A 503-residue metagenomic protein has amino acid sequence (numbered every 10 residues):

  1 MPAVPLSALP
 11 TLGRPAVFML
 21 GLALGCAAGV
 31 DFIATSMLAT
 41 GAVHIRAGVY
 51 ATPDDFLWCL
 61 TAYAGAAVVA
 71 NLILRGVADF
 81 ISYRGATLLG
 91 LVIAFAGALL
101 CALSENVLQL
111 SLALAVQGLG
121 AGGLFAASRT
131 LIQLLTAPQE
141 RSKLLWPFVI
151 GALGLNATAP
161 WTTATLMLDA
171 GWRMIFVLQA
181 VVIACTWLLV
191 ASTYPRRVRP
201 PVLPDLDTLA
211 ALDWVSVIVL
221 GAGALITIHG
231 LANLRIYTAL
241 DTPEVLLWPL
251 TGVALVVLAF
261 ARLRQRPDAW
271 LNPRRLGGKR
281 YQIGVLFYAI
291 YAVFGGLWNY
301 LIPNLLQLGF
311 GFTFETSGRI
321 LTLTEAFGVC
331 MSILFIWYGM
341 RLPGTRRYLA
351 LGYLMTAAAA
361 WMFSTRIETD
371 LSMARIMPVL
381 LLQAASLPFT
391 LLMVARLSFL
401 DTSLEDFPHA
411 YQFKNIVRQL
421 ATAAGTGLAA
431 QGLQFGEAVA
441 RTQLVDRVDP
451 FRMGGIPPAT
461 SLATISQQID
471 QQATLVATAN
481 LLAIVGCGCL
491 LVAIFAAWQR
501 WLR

Functional and structural regions predicted by a protein language model:
P2, F413-W501: Hydrophobic transmembrane architecture of multi-pass small-molecule transporters
V17-I33, L38-T40, P53, C59-A62 (+3 more regions): 12-transmembrane solute porter fold
A27, T87-I93, G97, A113 (+7 more regions): Residue-level signature of the transmembrane alpha-helical cores of Major Facilitator Superfamily-type secondary
G41-V69, Q109: Extracellular/periplasmic helix-loop-helix junction of adjacent transmembrane segments in MFS-like secondary
A42, L155-M167, G171, L231 (+3 more regions): Small-residue (Gly/Pro/Ala) motifs that create kinks and tight helix-helix packing interfaces
D55, E140-P147, D406-F413, A477: Cytoplasmic loop-to-transmembrane helix junctions
I73-R75, D79-V215: Helix-loop-helix hairpins in multi-pass membrane proteins, especially solute transporters
A164, L168-L286: Hydrophobic transmembrane-helix bundles of small-molecule transporters
